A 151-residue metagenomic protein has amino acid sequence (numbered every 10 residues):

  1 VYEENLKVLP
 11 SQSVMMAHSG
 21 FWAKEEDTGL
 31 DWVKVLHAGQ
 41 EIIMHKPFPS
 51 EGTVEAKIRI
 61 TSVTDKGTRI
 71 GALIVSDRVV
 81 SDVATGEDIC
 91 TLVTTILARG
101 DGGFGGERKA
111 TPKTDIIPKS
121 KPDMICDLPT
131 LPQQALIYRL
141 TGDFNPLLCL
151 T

Functional and structural regions predicted by a protein language model:
V1, P112-T151: A contiguous, surface-exposed recognition patch within enzymatic or periplasmic domains that forms
V1-E55: Hydrophobic, proline/glycine-rich low-complexity stretches
L6, G20-F21, E25-G29, V33 (+4 more regions): Sparse, context-dependent recognition of short Cys/His-centered cofactor- or disulfide-binding micro-motifs
A17, T85, Q133-L136: Short alpha-helical interface patches
V33-K34, K46, T95, G102 (+2 more regions): Flexible, active-site-adjacent loop/turn segments at secondary-structure boundaries
G39-P129: HotDog/MaoC-like acyl-thioester-processing domains
